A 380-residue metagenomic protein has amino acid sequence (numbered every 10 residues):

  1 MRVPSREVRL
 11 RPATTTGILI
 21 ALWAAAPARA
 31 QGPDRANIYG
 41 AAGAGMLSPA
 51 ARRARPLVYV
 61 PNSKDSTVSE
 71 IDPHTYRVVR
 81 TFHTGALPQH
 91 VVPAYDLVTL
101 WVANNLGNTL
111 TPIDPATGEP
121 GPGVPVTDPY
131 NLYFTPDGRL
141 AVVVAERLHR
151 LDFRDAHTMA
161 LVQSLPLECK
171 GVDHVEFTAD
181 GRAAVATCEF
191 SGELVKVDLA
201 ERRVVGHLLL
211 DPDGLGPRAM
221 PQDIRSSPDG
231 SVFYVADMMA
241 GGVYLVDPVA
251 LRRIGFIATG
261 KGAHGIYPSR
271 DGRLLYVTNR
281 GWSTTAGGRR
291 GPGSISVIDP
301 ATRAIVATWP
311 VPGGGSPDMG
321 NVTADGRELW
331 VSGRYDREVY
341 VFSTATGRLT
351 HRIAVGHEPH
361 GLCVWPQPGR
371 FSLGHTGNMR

Functional and structural regions predicted by a protein language model:
M1-R9: N-terminal secretory signal peptides that target proteins for export/translocation
L10-P12, A30: Hydrophobic alpha-helical segments, especially transmembrane helices and their immediate juxtamembrane helical caps
A13-W23: Bacterial N-terminal signal peptides
R29-R380: Predominantly soluble domains enriched in secretory-pathway, periplasmic, or organellar proteins
